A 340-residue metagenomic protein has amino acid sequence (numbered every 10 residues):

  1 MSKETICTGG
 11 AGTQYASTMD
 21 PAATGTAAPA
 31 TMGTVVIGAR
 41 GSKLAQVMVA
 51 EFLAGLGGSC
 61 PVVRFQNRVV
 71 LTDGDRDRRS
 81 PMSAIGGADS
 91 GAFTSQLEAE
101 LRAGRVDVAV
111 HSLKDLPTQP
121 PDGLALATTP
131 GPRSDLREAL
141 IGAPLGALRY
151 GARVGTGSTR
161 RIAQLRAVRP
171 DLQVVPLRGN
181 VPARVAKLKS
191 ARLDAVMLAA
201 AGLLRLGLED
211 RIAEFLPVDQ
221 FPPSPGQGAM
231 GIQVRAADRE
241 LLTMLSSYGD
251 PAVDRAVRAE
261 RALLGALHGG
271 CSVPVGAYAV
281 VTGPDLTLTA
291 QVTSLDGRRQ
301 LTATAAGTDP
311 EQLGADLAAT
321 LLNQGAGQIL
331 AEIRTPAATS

Functional and structural regions predicted by a protein language model:
M1-K3: Polybasic, low-complexity intrinsically disordered segments
I6-L71, D75-R79, S83-G86, A167-S340: Small-molecule-sensing regulatory modules
S80-V108: Short, structured active-site "lid" loops
G104, G123, G297-R298: Detector for glycine-centered tight turns/loop "hinges" at secondary-structure junctions
V106-V110, D194-A195: Short, Asp-centered acidic motifs that coordinate Mg2+ and/or phosphate in catalytic or ligand-binding sites
L113-P117, D122-L172: A conserved helix-loop-strand patch within extracytoplasmic ligand-binding domains of the periplasmic binding
